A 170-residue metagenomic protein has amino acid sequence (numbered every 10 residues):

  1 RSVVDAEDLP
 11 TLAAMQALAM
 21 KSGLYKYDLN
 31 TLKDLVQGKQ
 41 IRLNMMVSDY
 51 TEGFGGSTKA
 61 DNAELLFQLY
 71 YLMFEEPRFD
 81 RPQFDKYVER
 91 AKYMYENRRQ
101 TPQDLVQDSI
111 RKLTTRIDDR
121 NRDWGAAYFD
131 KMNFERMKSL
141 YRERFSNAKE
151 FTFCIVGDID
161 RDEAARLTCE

Functional and structural regions predicted by a protein language model:
R1-M20, L24-E76, Y87-E96, T101-K131 (+1 more regions): M16 family metallopeptidases and their MPP-like homologs
L72-R81, E170: A common structural junction motif
Y141-E143: A generic local secondary-structure boundary/capping motif
N147, T152-E170: An aromatic/glycine/proline-enriched structural segment found at the starts of mature extracellular/organellar domains
